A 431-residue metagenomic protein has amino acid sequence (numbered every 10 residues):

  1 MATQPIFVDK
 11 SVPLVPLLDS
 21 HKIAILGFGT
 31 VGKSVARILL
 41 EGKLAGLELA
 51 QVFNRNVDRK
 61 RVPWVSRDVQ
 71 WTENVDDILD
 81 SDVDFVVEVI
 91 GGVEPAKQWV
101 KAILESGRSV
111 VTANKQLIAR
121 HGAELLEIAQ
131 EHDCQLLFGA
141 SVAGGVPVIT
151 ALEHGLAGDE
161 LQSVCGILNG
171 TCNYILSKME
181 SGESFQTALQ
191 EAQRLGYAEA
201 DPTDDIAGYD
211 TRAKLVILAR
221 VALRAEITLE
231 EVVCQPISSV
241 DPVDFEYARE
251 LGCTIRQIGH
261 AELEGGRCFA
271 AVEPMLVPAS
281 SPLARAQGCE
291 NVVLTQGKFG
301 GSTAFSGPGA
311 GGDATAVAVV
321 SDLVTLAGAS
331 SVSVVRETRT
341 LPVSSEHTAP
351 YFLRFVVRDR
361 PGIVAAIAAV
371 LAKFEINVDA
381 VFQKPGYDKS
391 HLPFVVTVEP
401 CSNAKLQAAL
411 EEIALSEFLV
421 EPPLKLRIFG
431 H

Functional and structural regions predicted by a protein language model:
A2-S20: A short, basic/flexible loop-to-alpha-helix module at the beginning of a structural domain
P13, S281-R354: ATP-dependent carboxylate/acyl-activation modules
L26, A318-H431: A conserved regulatory-domain signal marking ACT and ACT-like small-molecule sensing domains and adjacent regulatory
G32-K33: N-terminal Rossmann-fold NAD(P) dinucleotide-binding loop
G42-W64: NAD(P)-binding Rossmann-fold cofactor-contacting core
V75-A113: Rossmann-fold NAD(P) dinucleotide-binding segment
K97-A102, K115-E153: Rossmann-fold NAD(P)-binding glycine/threonine-rich loop
K178-M179, T187-R285, E290-V292: Substrate-binding/catalytic subdomain of NAD(P)-dependent oxidoreductase enzymes
